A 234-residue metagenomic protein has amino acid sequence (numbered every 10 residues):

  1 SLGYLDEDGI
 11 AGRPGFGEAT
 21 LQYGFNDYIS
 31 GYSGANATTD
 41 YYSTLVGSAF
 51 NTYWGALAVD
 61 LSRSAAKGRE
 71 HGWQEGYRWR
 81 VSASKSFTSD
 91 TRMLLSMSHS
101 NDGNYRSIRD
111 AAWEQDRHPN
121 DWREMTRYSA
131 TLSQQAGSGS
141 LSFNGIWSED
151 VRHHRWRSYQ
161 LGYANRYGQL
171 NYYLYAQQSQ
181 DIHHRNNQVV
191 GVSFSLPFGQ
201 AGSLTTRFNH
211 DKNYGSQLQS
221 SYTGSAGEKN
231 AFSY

Functional and structural regions predicted by a protein language model:
S1-L5, G9, N36, L45 (+1 more regions): Flexible, glycine-rich linker and terminal segments associated with outer-membrane beta-barrel/transport systems
L2-L21, Y28: Compositionally biased low-complexity segments at domain edges in trafficked proteins and select soluble regulators
L21-Y23, G224: Short, exposed beta-strand/loop patches in secreted or surface proteins that constitute
Y23, Y28-S30, W54-A56: Alpha/propeptide regions of enzymes that mature by internal proteolysis
